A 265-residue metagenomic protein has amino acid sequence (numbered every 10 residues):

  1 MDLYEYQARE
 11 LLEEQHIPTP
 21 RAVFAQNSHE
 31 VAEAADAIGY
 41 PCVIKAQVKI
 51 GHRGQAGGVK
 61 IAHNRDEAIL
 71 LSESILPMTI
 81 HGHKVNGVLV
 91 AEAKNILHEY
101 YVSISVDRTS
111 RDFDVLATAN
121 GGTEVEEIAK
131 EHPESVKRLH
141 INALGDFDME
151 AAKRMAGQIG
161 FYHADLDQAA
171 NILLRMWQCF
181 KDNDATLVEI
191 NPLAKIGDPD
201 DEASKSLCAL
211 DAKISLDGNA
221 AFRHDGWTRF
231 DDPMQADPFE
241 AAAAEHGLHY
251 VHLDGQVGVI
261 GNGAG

Functional and structural regions predicted by a protein language model:
M1-E189, A194-G265: ATP-dependent carboxylate/acyl-activation modules
